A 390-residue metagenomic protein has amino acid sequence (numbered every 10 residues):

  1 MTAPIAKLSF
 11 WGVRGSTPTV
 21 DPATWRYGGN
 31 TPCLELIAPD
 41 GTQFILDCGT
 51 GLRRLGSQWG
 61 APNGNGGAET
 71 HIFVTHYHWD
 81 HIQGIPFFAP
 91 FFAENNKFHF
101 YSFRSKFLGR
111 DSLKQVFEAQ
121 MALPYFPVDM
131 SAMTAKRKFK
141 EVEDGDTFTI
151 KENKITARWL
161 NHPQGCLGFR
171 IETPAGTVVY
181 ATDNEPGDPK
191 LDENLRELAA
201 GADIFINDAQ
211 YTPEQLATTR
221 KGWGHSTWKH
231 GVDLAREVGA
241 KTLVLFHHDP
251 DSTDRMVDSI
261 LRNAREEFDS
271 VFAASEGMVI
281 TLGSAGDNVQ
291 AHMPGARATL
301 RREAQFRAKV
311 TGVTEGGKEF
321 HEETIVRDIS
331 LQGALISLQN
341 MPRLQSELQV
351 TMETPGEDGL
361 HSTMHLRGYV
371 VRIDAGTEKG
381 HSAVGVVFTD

Functional and structural regions predicted by a protein language model:
M1-V179, P189-K190, L195-R196, V257-D287: Binuclear metal-dependent hydrolase catalytic cores
L46, T75, T182, N207-A209 (+1 more regions): Active-site flanking residues adjacent to catalytic metal/cofactor-binding acidic residues
T50, W79, E185-P186, Y211 (+2 more regions): Short, glycine/acidic-enriched loop or turn micro-motifs at the edges of active sites
R54, Q215, T253, T281 (+1 more regions): Glycine/Thr-rich phosphate-binding loops of Rossmann-like dinucleotide-binding domains
H78, F88, Y211, D249 (+3 more regions): Flexible, active-site-proximal loop/turn residues at the rims of small-molecule/cofactor binding pockets and catalytic
T177, G187-E276: Cap/insert and terminal regions of metallo-dependent hydrolase folds
V271, D287-D390: Structured alpha-helical
